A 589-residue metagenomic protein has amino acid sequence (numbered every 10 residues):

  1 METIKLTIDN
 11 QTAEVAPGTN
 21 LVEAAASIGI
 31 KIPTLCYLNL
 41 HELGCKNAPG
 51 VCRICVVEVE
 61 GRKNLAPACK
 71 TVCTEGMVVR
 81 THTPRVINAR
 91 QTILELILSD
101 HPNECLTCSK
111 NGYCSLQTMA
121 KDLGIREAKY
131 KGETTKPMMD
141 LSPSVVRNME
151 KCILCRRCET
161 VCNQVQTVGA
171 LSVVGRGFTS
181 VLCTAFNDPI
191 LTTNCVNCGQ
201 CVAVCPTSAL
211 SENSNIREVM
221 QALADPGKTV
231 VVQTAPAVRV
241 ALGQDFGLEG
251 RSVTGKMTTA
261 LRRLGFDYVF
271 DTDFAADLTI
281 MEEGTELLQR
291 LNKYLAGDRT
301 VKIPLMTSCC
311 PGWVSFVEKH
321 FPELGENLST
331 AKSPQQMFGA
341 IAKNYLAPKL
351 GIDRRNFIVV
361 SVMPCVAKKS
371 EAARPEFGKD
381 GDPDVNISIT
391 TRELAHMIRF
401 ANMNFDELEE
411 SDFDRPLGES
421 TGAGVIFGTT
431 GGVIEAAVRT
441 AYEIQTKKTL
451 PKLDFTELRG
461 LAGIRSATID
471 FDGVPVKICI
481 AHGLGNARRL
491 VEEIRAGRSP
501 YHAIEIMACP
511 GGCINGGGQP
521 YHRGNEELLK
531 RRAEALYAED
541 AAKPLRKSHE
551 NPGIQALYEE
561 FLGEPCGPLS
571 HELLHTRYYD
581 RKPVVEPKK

Functional and structural regions predicted by a protein language model:
I4-K5, T12-R90, N213-K589: Iron-sulfur-associated redox domains of electron-transfer enzymes in respiratory and anaerobic energy metabolism
K5-I8, P102, P143-V145, A185-N187 (+2 more regions): A short, structure-level motif marking secondary-structure boundaries and short turns
R53-N197, A203, L210-A222, T229: Fe-S ferredoxin-like electron-transfer domains and their immediately adjacent linker/connector regions across
